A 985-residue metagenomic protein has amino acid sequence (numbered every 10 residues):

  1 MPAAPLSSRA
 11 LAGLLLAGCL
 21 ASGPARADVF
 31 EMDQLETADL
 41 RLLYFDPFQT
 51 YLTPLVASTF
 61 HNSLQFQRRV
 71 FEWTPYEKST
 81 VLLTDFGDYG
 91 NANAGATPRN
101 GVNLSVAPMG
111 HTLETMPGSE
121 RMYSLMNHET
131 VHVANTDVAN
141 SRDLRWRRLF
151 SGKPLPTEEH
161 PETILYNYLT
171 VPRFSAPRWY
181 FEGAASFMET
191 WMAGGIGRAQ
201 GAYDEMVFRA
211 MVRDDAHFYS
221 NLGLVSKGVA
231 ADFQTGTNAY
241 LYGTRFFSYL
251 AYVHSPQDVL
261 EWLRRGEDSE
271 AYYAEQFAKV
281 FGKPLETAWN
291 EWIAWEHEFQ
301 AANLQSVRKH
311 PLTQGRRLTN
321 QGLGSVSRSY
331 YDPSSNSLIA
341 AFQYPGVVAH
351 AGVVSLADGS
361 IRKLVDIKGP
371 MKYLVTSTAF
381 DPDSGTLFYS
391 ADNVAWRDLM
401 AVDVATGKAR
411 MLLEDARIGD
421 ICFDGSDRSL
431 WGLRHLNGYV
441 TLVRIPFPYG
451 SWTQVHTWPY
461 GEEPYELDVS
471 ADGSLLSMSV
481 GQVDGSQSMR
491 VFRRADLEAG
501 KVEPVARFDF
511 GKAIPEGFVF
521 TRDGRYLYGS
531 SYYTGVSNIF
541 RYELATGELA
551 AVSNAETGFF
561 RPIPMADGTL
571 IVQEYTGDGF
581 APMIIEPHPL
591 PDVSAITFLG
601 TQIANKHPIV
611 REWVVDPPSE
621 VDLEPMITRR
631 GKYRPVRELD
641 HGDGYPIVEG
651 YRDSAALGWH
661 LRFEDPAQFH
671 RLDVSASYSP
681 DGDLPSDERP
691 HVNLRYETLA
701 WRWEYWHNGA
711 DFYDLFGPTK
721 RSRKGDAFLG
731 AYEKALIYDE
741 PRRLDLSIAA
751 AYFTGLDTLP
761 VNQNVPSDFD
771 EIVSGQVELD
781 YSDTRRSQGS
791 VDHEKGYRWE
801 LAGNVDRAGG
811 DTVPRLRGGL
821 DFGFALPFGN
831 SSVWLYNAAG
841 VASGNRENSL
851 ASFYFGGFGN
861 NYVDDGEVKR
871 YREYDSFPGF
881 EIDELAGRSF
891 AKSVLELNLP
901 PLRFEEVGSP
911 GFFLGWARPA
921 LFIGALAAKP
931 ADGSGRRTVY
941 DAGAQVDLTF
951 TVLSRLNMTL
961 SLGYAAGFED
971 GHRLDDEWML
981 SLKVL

Functional and structural regions predicted by a protein language model:
A27-V171, P177, G194, V229-D232 (+1 more regions): Juxtacatalytic substrate-recognition/specificity segment
V29-E36, H61, Q234-N238, E261-G385 (+2 more regions): Beta/coil-rich, acidic/histidine-enriched accessory regions frequently appended to metallopeptidases
R99-N103, R121, L125, A139-T313: Acidic/His/Gly-enriched intrinsically disordered linker/tail segments that often contain short helix/coil "MoRF-like"
G197-R198, L323, F342-A351, K368-Y373 (+10 more regions): A flexible loop/linker signature enriched in serine peptidases of the S9 family
Q305, K309, F342, S531 (+6 more regions): Outer-membrane beta-barrel initiation region
Q314-N320, S360-G369, K408-L413, S451-T457 (+2 more regions): A short beta-strand motif characteristic of beta-propeller blades
S334-N336, D383-G385, S426-R428, D472-S474 (+2 more regions): Short coil/turn segments that connect the beta-strands within blades of beta-propeller domains
D622-P625, E704-D711, G717-P718, F728-G730 (+3 more regions): C-terminal outer-membrane beta-barrel translocator/porin domains of Gram-negative envelope proteins and their
